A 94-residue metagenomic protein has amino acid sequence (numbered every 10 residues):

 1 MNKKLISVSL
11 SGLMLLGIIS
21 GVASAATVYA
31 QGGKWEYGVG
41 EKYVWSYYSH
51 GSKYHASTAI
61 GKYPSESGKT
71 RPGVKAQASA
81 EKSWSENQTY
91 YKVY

Functional and structural regions predicted by a protein language model:
M1-K34: N-terminal prepro-regions of secreted/extracellular proteins
S24-Y94: Post-signal peptide N-terminal regions of Sec-secreted extracellular proteins
